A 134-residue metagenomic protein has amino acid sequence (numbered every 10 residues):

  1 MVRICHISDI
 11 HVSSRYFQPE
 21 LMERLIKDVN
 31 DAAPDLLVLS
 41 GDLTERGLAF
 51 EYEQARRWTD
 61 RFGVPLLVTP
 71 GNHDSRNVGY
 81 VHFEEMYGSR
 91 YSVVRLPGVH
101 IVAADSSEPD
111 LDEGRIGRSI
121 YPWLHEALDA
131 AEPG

Functional and structural regions predicted by a protein language model:
M1-W58: N-terminal active-site segment of His-dependent metallophosphoesterases
V2, D35, G98-V99, G134: Alpha/beta-hydrolase fold active-site loops
A49-P133: Extended active-site neighborhood of metal-dependent phosphoesterases/phosphodiesterases
